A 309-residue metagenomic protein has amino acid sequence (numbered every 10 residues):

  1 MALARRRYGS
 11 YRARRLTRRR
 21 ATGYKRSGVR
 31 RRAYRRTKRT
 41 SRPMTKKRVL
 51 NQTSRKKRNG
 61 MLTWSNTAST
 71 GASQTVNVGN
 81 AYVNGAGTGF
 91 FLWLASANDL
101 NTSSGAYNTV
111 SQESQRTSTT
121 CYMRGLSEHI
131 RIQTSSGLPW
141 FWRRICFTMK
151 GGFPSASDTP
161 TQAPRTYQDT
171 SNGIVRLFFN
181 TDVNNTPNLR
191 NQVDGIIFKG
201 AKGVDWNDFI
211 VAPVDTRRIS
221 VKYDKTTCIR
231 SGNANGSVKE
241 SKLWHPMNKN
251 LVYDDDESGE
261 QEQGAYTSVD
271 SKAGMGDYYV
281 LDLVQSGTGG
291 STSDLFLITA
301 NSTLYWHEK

Functional and structural regions predicted by a protein language model:
A2-A4, Y8, L16, A21 (+2 more regions): Capsid-like jelly-roll
T22-V29: A short, compositionally biased N-terminal segment around positions ~18-40 that is enriched in charged/polar residues
V29, A33-K46, L50, S54: Long, low-complexity intrinsically disordered regulatory regions in eukaryotic proteins
